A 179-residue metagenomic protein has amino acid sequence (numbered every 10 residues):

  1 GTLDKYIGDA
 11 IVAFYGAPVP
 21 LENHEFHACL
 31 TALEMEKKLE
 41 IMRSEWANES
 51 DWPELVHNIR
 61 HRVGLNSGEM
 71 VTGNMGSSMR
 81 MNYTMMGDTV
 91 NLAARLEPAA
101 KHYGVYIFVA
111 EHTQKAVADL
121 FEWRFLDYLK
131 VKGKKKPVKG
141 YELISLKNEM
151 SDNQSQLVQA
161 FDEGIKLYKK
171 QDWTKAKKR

Functional and structural regions predicted by a protein language model:
G1, A17, L21-V63, S67 (+2 more regions): Alpha-helical scaffold within the catalytic cores of cyclic-nucleotide enzymes
L3-K5: A short pre-motif secondary-structure segment
I7, H24, T31, V71 (+5 more regions): Helical mechanochemical/support elements of P-loop NTPase systems and associated helical scaffolds
F14-H24, V63-Y83, A100-Y103, I144-K147: Catalytic strand-loop-helix junctions within cyclic-nucleotide turnover domains
E25, W173-T174: TPR-repeat structural position
M70-T72, A99-K166: Cytosolic regulatory/linker segments at or just downstream of nucleotide-handling modules in signal-transduction
